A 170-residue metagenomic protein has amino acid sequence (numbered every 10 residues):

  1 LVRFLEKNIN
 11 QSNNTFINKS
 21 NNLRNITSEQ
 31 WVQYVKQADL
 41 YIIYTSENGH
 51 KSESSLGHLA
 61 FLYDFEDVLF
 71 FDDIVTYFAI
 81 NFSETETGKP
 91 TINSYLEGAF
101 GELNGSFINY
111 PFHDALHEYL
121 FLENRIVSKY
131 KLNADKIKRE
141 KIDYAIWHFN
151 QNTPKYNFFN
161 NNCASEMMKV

Functional and structural regions predicted by a protein language model:
L1-V35: Low-complexity, highly charged intrinsically disordered N-terminal segments that act as targeting/localization
V2, E6, N93, E97 (+1 more regions): Generic detector of well-ordered alpha-helical segments enriched in charged/polar residues, highlighting helical
Q11-S12, F16, G49, F149-Y156: Short secondary-structure junctions and interdomain/linker hinges
Q30-D39, S54, H58, N133-I146: Active-site-adjacent bridging/hinge elements
Y34-N124: Glycine-rich catalytic cores of cysteine/serine-nucleophile enzymes that process amide/ester linkages in cell-envelope
Y110-V170: Active-site nucleophile-His-acid catalytic modules used for acyl/amide transfer and hydrolysis across diverse enzymes
